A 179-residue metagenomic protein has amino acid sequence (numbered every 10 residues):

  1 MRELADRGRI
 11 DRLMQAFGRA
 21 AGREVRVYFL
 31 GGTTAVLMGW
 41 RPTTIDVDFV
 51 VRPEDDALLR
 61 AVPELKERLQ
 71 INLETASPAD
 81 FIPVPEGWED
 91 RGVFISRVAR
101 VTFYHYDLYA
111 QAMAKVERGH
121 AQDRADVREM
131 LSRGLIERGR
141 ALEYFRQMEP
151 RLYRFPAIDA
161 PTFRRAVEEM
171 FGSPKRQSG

Functional and structural regions predicted by a protein language model:
M1-G179: Compositionally biased terminal segments of proteins
